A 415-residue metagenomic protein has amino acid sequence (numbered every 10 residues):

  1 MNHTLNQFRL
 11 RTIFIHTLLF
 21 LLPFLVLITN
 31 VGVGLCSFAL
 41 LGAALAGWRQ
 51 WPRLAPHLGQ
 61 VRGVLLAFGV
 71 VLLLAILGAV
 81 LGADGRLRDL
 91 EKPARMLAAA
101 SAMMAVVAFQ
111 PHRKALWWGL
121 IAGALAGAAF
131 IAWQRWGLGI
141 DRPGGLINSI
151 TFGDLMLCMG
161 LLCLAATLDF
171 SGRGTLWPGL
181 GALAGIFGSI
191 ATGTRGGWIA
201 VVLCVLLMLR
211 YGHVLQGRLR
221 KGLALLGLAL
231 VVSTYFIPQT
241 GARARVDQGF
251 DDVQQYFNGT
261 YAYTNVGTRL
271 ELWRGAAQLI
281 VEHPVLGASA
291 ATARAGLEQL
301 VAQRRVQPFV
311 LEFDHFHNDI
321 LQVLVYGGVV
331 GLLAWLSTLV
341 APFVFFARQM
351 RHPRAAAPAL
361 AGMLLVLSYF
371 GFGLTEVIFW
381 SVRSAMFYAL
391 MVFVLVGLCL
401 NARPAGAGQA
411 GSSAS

Functional and structural regions predicted by a protein language model:
M1-L77, A98-K114, W118, T167-F170 (+3 more regions): Transmembrane signal-anchor hairpin modules in multi-pass inner-membrane enzymes, especially those that act on
P23, A98-A102, A108-G139, I147-L215 (+3 more regions): Alpha-helical transmembrane segments of multi-pass inner-membrane proteins
F38-A46, L97, W198-R210, M386-F393: Hydrophobic transmembrane alpha-helices of multi-pass, membrane-embedded glycosylation machinery
V64-V71, W118-G127, G181-A182, R218-Q239: Hydrophobic alpha-helical membrane-interfacial segments at the cytosolic entry of transmembrane helices
A191, G212-T260, R274-E282: A membrane-periplasm/extracellular boundary helix in multi-pass inner-membrane enzymes that assemble envelope glycans
T260-G267, E271, E282, L286-G327: Long extracytoplasmic/lumenal interhelical loops at the membrane interface of multi-pass membrane proteins
Y326-L367: Hydrophobic transmembrane alpha-helices and their immediate junctions
T338, G362-S415: Transmembrane alpha-helices of multi-pass inner-membrane enzymes
